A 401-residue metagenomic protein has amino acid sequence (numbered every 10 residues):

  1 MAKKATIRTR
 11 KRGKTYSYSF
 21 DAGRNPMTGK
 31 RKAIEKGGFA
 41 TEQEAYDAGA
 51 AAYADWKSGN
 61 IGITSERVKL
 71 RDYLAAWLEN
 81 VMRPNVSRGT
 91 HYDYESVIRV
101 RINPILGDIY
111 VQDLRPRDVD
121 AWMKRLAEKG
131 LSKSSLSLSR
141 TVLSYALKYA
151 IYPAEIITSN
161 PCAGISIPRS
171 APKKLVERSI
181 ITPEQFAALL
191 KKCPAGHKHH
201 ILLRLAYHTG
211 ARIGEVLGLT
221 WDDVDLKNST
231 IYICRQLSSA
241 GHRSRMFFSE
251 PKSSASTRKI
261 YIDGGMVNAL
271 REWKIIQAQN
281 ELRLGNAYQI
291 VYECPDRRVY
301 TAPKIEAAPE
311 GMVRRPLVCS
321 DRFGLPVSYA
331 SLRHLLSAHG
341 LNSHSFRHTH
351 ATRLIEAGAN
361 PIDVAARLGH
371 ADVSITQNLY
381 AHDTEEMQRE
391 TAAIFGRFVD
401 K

Functional and structural regions predicted by a protein language model:
M1, N228, S239-G241, M246-T257 (+6 more regions): C-terminal secondary-structure termini that scaffold catalytic or DNA-interacting sites
A2-K11: Short amphipathic beta-strand and strand-loop transition segments with alternating hydrophobic
R10-S17, A22-R117, I276-V318, E385: N-terminal DNA-binding module of tyrosine recombinases/phage integrases
G37, I63-E66, A75-E155, L175 (+4 more regions): N-terminal core-binding DNA-recognition domain of tyrosine site-specific recombinases/integrases
K133, S137-T141, I156-L219, L226-K227 (+5 more regions): Basic, Lys/Arg- and aromatic-enriched nucleic-acid-binding interface segment
Y152, R204, H208, G214-E215 (+3 more regions): C-terminal catalytic core of tyrosine-transesterase DNA break-rejoin enzymes
P172, I180, L237, L368-A393: Catalytic-site neighborhood detector that most strongly recognizes the C-terminal catalytic loop/helix of tyrosine
D223-T230, G340, A359-L379: Short, polar N-cap/turn motifs at the start of nucleic acid-interacting alpha helices
